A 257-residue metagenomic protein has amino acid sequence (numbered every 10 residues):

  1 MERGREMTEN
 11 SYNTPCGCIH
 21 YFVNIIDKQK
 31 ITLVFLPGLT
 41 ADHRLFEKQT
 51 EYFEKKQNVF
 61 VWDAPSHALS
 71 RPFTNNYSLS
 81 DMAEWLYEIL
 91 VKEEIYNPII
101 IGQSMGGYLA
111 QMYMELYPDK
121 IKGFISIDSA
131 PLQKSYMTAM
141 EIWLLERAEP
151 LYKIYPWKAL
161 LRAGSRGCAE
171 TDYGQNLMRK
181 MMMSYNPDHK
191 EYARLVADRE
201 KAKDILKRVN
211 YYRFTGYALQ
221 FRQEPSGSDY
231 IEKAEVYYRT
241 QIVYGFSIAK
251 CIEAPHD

Functional and structural regions predicted by a protein language model:
M1-V34, K55-Q57, I95-Y96, C251-H256: Alpha/beta-hydrolase fold catalytic core
C16, F60-I101: Active-site loop/oxyanion-hole signature of alpha/beta-hydrolase fold enzymes
H20-P72: Conserved HGGG/HGGXW glycine-rich cap/lid loop of the alpha/beta-hydrolase fold
F35-G38, S104, F221: Glycine-rich His-Gly loop
G102-G106, A110: Gly/Ala-rich beta-loop-alpha elbow adjacent to hydrolase catalytic centers
Q111, E115, K122-Y155: Flexible "cap/lid" loop of the alpha/beta hydrolase fold
S135-Y136, Y155-Y212: Conserved alpha/beta-hydrolase catalytic His-Asp/Glu region
R194-G245: Conserved serine/cysteine hydrolase catalytic core
